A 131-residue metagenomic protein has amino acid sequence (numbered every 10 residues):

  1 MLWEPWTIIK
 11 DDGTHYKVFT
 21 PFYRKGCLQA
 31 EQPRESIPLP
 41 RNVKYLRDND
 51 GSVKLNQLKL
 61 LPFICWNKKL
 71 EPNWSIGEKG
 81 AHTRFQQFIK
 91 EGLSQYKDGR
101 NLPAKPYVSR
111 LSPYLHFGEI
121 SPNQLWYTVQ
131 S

Functional and structural regions predicted by a protein language model:
M1-W3, Y96-K97: Short amphipathic alpha-helical surface micro-motifs
L2-G13: Glycine-rich, charge-decorated loop segments at or immediately adjacent to ligand/cofactor-binding or catalytic sites
T14-H15, P21-S131: Glycine/tryptophan-enriched, flexible segments
